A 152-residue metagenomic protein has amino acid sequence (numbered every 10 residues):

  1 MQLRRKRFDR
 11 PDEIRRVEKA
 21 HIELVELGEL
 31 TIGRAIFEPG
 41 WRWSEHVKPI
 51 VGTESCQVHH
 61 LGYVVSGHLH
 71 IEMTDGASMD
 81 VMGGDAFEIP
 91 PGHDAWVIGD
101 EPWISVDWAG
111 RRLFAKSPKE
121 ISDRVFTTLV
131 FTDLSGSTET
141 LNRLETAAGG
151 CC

Functional and structural regions predicted by a protein language model:
M1-I36, S44: A short, N-terminal "cap"/entry segment at the start of jelly-roll beta-barrel domains of the cupin/DSBH fold
D9, P39-W41, A109-R112: Glyoxalase I/VOC metalloenzyme domain signal
L30, P49-D75: Glycine- and acidic-residue-biased ligand/ion/polar-headgroup-sensing regions
R34-A35, A86-I89, H93-D94, G99-A115: A short hydrophobic beta-strand segment most commonly corresponding to one strand of the jelly-roll/cupin
R34-C56: Conserved short histidine dyad/triad with adjacent acidic residue
R42-W43, G67-E72, A95: Short beta-strand segments in beta-sandwich/barrel cores
M73-H93: Short acidic-glycine-tyrosine-enriched beta hairpin
K116, E120-C152: Catalytic NTP-binding/metal-coordinating core of nucleotidyl cyclase/transferase enzymes
